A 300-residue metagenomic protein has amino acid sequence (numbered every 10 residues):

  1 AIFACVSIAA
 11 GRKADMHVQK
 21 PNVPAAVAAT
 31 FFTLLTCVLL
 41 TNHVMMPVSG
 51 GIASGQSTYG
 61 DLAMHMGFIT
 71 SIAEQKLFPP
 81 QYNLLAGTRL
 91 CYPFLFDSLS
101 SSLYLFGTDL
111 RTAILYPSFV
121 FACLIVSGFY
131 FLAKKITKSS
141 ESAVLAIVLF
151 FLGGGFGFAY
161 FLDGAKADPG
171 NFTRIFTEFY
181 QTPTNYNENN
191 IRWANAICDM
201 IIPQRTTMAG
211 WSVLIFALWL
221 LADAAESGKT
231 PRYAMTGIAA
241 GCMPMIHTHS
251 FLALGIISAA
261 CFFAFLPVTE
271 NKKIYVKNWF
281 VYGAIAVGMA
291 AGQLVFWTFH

Functional and structural regions predicted by a protein language model:
I2-A9, L124, S212-W219, L254-C261 (+1 more regions): Hydrophobic cores of alpha-helical transmembrane segments in multi-pass inner/ER membrane proteins, independent
I2-V48, S140-V144: Start-transfer (signal-anchor) and selected internal transmembrane alpha helices of multi-pass inner/ER membrane
A4-D15, L40-T41, I136-T137, W219-S227 (+1 more regions): Structural signal for the C-terminal ends of transmembrane alpha-helices and the immediately following loop
P24-T33, A146-L149, I238, E270-W297: Hydrophobic alpha-helical membrane-interfacial segments at the cytosolic entry of transmembrane helices
T33-V213, T248-L252: Active-site lumenal/periplasmic loops and adjacent helix-entry segments of GT-C-fold, multi-pass membrane
C198-I201, Y233-H247: Membrane-interface alpha helices of multi-pass inner-membrane proteins
A209-G210, L214-P231: Membrane-interface transmembrane helices that cradle and orient dolichyl/undecaprenyl
L221, G228-K229, T236, A240 (+1 more regions): Perimembrane helix-loop-helix junctions
